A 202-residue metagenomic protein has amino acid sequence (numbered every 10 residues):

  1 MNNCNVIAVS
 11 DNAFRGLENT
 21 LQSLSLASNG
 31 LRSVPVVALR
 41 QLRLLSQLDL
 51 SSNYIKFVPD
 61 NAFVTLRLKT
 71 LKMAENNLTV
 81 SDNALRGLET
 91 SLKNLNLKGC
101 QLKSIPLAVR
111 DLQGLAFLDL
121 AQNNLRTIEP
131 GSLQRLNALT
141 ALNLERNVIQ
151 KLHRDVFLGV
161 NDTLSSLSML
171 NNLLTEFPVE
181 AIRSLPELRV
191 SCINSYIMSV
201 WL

Functional and structural regions predicted by a protein language model:
N2-T70, A74: A generic tandem-repeat structural signature
C4, L26-N29, L50-N53, N76 (+5 more regions): Consensus "Asn ladder" position of solenoid repeat domains
I7, R15, L31-R32, K56 (+7 more regions): Leucine-rich repeat
A8, Q22-S23, S33, L44-Q47 (+11 more regions): Conserved LRR concave beta-strand detector
S10-F14, V34-V37, V58-N61, S81-L85 (+4 more regions): The feature encodes a structural signal of leucine-rich repeats
G16-T20, R40-L45, V64-L68, G87-S91 (+4 more regions): Leucine-rich repeat
T20, T79-V80, S91, V148-R154 (+1 more regions): Acidic/polar low-complexity surface segments
L188-L202: Leucine-rich solenoid repeat scaffolds
